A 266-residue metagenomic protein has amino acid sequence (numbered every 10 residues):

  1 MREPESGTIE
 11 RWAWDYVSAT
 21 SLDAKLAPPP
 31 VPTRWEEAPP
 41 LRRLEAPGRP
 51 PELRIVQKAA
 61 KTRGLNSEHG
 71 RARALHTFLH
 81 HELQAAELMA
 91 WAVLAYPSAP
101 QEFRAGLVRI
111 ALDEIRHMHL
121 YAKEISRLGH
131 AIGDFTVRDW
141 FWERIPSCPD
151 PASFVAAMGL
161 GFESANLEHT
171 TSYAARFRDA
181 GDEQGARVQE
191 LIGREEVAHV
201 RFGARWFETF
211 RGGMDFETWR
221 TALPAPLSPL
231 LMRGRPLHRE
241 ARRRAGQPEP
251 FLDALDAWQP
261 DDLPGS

Functional and structural regions predicted by a protein language model:
M1-S266: Non-heme di-metal
